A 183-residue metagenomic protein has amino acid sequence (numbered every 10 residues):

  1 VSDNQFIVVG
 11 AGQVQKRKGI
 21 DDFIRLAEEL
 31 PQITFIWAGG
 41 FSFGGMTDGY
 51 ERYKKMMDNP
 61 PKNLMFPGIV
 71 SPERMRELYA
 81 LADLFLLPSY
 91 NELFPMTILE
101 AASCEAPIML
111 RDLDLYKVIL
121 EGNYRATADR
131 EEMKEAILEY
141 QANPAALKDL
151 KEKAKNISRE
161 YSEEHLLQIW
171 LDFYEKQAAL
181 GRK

Functional and structural regions predicted by a protein language model:
S2-K18, I24-E28, I36-A38: Conserved donor-binding/catalytic core segment of Leloir-type glycosyltransferases
T34-N63, R74: Short, structured helix-loop element that forms part of the nucleotide-activated donor/catalytic region
I69, E77-A82: Short alpha-helical donor nucleotide-sugar binding micro-motif in glycosyltransferases
F85-L86: A short hydrophobic beta-strand element within the catalytic core of glycosyltransferases that build diverse glycans
Y90: Aromatic "clamp/platform" in nucleotide-sugar-dependent glycosyltransferases that forms part of the donor/acceptor
P107-L110: Short hydrophobic beta-strand element within catalytic cores of glycosyltransferases and related nucleotide-activated
K117-E139: Change "using UDP/GDP/dTDP sugars" to "using nucleotide sugars
E163-K183: C-terminal alpha-helical cap of glycosyltransferases
